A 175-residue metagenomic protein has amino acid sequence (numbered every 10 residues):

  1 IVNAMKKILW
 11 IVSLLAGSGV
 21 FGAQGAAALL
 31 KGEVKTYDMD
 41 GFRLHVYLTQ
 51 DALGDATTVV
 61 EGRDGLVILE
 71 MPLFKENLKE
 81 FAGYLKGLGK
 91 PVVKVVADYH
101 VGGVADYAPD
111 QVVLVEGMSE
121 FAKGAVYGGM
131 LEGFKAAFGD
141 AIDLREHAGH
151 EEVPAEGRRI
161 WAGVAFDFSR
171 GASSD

Functional and structural regions predicted by a protein language model:
I1-A4: Short, Lys/Arg-enriched N-terminal segments with co-localized hydrophobic residues within the first ~10-30 amino acids
I8-G17: Sec-dependent N-terminal signal peptides
G22-A28: Boundary at the C-terminal end of the N-terminal hydrophobic targeting segment
E33-G87: Conserved beta-strand hairpin/beta-sheet module of binuclear metal-dependent hydrolase folds, prominently
T36-D38, V59-V60, E152-D175: Core dinuclear metal-dependent hydrolase active-site scaffold
D51-G54, L66, L73-E76, Y99-G103 (+2 more regions): Solvent-exposed loop/turn segments at secondary-structure junctions within structured extracellular/periplasmic domains
V59, V67-E70, V93-A97, V113-L114 (+1 more regions): Structural recognition of the beta-strand scaffold that forms the well-ordered cores of secreted hydrolase catalytic
G83-R158: Active-site HxH/HxHxD metal-binding segment of metal-dependent hydrolases
